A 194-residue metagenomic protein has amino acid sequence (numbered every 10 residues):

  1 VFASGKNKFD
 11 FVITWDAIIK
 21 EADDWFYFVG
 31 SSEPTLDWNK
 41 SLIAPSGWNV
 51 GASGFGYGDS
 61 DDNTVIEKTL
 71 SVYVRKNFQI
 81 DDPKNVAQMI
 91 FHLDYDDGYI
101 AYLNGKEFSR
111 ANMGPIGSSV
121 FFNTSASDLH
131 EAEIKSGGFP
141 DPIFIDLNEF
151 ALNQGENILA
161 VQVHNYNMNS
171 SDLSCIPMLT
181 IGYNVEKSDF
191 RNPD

Functional and structural regions predicted by a protein language model:
F2-S32, V185-D194: Boundary/junction segments of secreted and surface-exposed precursor proteins
K6-K8, S71-N77, Q88-I90, P140-P142 (+1 more regions): Intrinsic-disorder/low-complexity, polar/charged segments enriched in Ser/Thr/Lys/Arg/Asp/Glu/Gln
W25, W48, L70, F78 (+2 more regions): Aromatic-lined ligand-binding clefts that engage carbohydrates, nucleic acids, or primary amines
Y27-I43: Short, tryptophan-glycine- and acidic/Ser/Thr-enriched carbohydrate-recognition patches
S41-N77: Surface-exposed, low-complexity/disordered Ser/Thr/Gly/Pro/Asn-rich loops and linkers
R75-N85, L147-A151: Extracellular and analogous surface-interaction loops
F108-S109: Short hydrophobic beta-strand segments in globular cytosolic domains
G114, T124-D194: An acidic-aromatic loop/edge-strand motif
